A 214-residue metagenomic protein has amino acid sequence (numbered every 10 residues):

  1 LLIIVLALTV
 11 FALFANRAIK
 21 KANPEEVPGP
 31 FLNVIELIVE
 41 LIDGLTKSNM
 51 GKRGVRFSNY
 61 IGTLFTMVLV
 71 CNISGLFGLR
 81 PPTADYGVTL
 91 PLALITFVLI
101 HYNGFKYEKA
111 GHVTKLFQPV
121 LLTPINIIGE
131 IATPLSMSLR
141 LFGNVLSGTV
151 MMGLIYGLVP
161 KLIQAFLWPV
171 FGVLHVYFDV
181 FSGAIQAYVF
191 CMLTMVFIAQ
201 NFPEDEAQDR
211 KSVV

Functional and structural regions predicted by a protein language model:
L1-V214: Selective transmembrane helix interface/packing segments
